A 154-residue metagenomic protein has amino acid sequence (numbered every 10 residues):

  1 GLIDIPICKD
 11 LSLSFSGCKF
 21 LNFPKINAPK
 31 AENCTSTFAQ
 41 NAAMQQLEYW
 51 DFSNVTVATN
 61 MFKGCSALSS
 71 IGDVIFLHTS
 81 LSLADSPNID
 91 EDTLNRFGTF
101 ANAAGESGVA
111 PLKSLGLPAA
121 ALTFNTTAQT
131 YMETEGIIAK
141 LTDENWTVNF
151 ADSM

Functional and structural regions predicted by a protein language model:
G1-K9, C18-E32, A42-T56, C65-T79 (+3 more regions): Structural signature of tandem-repeat unit edges
S12-L13, T35-S36, T59-N60: Register-specific detector for alpha-helical tandem repeat solenoids, activating on a conserved position within each
F15-G17, F62-G64, A139: Short, solvent-exposed secondary-structure boundary motifs
I71, A101-G105, I138-L141: Hydrophobic, Leu/Ile/Phe/Ala-enriched alpha-helical segments that form helix-helix packing faces
E106-G108, T130: Surface-exposed intrinsically disordered loops and tails
N125-M154: Extracellular/surface-exposed low-complexity segments
